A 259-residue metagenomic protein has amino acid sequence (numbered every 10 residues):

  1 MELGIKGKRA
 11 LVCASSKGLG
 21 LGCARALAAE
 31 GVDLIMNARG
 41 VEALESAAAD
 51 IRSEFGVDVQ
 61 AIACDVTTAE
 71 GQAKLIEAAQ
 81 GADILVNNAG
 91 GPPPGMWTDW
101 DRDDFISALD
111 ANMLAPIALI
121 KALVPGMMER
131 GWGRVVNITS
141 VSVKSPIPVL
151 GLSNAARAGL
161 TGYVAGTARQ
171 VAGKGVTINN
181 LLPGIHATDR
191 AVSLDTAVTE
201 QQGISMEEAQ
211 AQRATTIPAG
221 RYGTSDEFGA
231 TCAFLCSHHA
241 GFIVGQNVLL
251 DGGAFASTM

Functional and structural regions predicted by a protein language model:
R9, A14-G18: Conserved glycine-rich cofactor-binding loop
V32-S46: Conserved glycine-rich Rossmann-like NAD(P)H-binding loop of the short-chain dehydrogenase/reductase
M96-L109, V135, R213-A214: Substrate-binding pocket helix/loop in short-chain dehydrogenase/reductase
P125, R169-Q170, G241: Alpha-helical segment proximal to the catalytic Tyr-Lys
V136-G159, V164-G173, I185-H186: Catalytic loop of short-chain dehydrogenase/reductase
S145, A233, V244-M259: Short C-terminal tail/terminal secondary-structure segment of NAD(P)H-dependent dehydrogenase/reductase domains
A172, T177, I243-G245: Short, small/polar-rich loop/turn modules that mediate ligand/substrate recognition or access, typified
